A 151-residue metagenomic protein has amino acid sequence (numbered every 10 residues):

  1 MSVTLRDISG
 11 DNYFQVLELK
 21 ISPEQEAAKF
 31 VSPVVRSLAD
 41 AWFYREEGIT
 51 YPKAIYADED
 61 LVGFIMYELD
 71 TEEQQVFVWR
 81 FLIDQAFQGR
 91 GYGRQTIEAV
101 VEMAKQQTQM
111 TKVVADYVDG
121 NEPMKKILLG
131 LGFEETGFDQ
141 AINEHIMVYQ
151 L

Functional and structural regions predicted by a protein language model:
V3, D7-W79, D84-A86, M103 (+1 more regions): Acetyl-CoA-dependent GNAT
L38, I55, R94-Q95, A99 (+1 more regions): Preference for well-ordered, secondary-structure-rich cores of eukaryotic proteins
F77-V78, P123, I146: Amphipathic alpha-helical recognition patches that constitute DNA-binding helices
I83, G89-E102, K126, G130: Conserved acetyl-CoA-binding loop-helix of GNAT-fold acetyltransferases
Q106-D116: Conserved GNAT acetyl-CoA-binding A-motif
T111, G120, G130-L131, F138-L151: C-terminal "cap" of GNAT-fold acetyltransferases
A115-K125: Conserved beta-strand-loop-alpha-helix junction that forms the acyl-donor binding cleft
